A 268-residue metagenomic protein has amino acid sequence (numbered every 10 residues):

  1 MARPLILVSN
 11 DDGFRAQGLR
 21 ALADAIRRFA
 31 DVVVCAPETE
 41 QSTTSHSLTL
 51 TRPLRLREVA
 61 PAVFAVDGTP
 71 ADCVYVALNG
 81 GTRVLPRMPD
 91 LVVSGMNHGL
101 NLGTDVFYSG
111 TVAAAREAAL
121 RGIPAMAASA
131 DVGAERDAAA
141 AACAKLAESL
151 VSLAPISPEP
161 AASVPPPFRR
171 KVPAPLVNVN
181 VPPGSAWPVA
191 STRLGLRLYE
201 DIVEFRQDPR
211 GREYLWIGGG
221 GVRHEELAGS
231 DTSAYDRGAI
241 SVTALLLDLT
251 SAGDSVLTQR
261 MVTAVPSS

Functional and structural regions predicted by a protein language model:
A2, I6, A16-R87: A cross-family phosphate/adenosyl-ligand binding-site feature
V8-R15, D105-V106: Short, glycine-rich nucleotide/cofactor-binding loops
S9, C35-P37, D67, S94-N97 (+3 more regions): Short beta-strand segments
D90-L91: Conserved acidic residues
L100-S109: Glycine/threonine-rich flexible loop motifs
A114-A118: Hydrophobic/aromatic ligand-binding patch that stacks against planar heteroaromatic rings of cofactors or nucleotides
A119-A142: Glycine-rich phosphate/pyrophosphate-binding loops and their adjacent beta-strand/loop elements at enzyme active sites
A140-S268: Electrostatically charged, flexible surface regions
